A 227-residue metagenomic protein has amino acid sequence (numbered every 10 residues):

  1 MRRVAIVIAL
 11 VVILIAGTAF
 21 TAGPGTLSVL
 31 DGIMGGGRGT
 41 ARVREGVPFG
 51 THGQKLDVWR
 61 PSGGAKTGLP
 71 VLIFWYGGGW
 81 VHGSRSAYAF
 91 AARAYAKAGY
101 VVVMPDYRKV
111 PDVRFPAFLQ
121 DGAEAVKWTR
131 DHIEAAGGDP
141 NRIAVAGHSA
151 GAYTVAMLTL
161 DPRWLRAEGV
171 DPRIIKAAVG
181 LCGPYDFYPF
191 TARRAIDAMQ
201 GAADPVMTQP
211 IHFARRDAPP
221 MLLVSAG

Functional and structural regions predicted by a protein language model:
M1-L14: N-terminal Sec-pathway targeting helices
G23-A65: N-terminal cap/lid segment of alpha/beta-hydrolase-fold proteins
G36-R42, A177, G183-F213, P219: Mobile cap/lid helix-loop segments that gate and shape the active-site cleft of serine hydrolases
T67-G78: Short beta-strand element of the alpha/beta-hydrolase
L72-F74, V102, M221: Hydrophobic beta-strand anchors of alpha/beta hydrolase catalytic cores
G83-A92, A98, V103-P140: Catalytic nucleophile-loop/oxyanion-hole region of alpha/beta-hydrolase and closely related hydrolase-like folds
E124-R193, P205-V206: Primarily recognizes the serine-hydrolase "nucleophile elbow" in alpha/beta-hydrolase and SGNH/GDSL folds
L222-A226: Short beta-strand/loop motif that positions the catalytic acidic residue of the alpha/beta-hydrolase fold
